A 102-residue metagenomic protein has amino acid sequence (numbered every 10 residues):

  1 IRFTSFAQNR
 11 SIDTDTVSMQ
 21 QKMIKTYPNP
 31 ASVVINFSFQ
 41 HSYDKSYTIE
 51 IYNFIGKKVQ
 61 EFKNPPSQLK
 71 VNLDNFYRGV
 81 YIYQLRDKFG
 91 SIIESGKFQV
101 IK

Functional and structural regions predicted by a protein language model:
I1-T16: Short, compositionally biased serine/threonine- and acidic-rich segments at solvent-exposed termini, linkers, or domain
T16-S38, I55-K57: Surface-exposed, proline-anchored Ser/Thr-rich loop/turn motifs
F39-H41, L73-N75, D87: Non-cytosolic beta-sheet module surface loops
K45-T48: Short beta-strand/loop motifs in extracellular/secreted proteins, especially within beta-sandwich accessory domains
I51-V59, Y81: Short, glycine-anchored, charge-dense loop/turn motifs used at functional sites
K58-F76: Glycine-centered tight-turn motifs at strand-turn-strand junctions
R78, I82-K102: C-terminal tail/sorting-segment detector
